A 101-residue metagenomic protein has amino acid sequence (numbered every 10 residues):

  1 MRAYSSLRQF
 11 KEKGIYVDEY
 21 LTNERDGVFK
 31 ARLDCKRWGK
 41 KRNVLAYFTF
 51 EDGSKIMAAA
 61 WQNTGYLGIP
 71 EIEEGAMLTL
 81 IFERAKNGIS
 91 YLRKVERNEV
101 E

Functional and structural regions predicted by a protein language model:
M1-D26: Short boundary/loop segments of OB/S1/cold-shock single-stranded nucleic-acid-binding domains
D18, R32-D34, E51, W61 (+2 more regions): A structural detector for beta-sheet-dominated domains
E19-R42: Structural detector for short beta-strands of small beta-barrel domains
T22-V28, N63-I81: Short nucleic-acid-contacting surface segments enriched for D/E, G, S/T with interspersed K/R
D34-Q62: OB-fold (S1/OB) nucleic-acid-binding surfaces
W38-G39, Y47-E51, Y66, I72 (+2 more regions): Interfaces that engage single-stranded nucleic acids at replication/repair/recombination sites
I81-E101: OB-fold/S1-family single-stranded nucleic acid-binding modules
